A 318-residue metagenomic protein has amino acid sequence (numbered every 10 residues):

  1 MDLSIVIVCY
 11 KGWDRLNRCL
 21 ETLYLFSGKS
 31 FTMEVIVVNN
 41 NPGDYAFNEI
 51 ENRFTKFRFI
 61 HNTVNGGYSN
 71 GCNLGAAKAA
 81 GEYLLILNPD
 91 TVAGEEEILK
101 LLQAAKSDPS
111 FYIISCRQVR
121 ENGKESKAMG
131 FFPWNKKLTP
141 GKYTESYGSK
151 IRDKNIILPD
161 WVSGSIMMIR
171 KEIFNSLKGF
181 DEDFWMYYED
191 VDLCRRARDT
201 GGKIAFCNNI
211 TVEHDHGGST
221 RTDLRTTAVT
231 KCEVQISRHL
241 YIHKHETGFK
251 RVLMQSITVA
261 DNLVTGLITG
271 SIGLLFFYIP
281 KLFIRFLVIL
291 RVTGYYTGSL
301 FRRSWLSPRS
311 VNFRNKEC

Functional and structural regions predicted by a protein language model:
T22, N39-F47, V64: A conserved acidic beta->alpha catalytic loop
T22-T32: Short, acidic, metal-binding catalytic loop of nucleotide-sugar glycosyltransferases
N62-A79: Glycine-rich, basic loop-to-helix element that forms the pyrophosphate-binding segment of sugar-nucleotide handling
L84: Short aromatic/hydrophobic "clamp" motif used to bind/position activated sugar donors
E95-A128: Conserved donor NDP-sugar-binding/catalytic core segment of glycosyltransferases
W134-D160: Short, flexible, basic/aromatic active-site loop/helix in glycosyltransferases
D160-K178, E182-T211: A short, conserved alpha-helix in the catalytic core of glycosyltransferases
D199-Y278: Active-site-adjacent helix/loop segment of glycosyltransferases that harbors family-specific signature motifs
